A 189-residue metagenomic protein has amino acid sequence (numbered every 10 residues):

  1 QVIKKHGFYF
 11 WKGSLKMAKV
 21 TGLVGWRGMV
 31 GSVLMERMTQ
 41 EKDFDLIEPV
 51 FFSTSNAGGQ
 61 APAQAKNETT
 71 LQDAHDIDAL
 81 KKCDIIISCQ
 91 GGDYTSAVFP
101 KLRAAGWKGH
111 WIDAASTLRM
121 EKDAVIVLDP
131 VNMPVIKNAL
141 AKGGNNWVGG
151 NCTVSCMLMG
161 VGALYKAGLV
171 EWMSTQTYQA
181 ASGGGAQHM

Functional and structural regions predicted by a protein language model:
Q1-K16: Short, Lys/Arg-enriched N-terminal segments with co-localized hydrophobic residues within the first ~10-30 amino acids
M17-M189: N-terminal Rossmann-like NAD(P) cofactor-binding subdomain of oxidoreductases, focused on the glycine-rich
